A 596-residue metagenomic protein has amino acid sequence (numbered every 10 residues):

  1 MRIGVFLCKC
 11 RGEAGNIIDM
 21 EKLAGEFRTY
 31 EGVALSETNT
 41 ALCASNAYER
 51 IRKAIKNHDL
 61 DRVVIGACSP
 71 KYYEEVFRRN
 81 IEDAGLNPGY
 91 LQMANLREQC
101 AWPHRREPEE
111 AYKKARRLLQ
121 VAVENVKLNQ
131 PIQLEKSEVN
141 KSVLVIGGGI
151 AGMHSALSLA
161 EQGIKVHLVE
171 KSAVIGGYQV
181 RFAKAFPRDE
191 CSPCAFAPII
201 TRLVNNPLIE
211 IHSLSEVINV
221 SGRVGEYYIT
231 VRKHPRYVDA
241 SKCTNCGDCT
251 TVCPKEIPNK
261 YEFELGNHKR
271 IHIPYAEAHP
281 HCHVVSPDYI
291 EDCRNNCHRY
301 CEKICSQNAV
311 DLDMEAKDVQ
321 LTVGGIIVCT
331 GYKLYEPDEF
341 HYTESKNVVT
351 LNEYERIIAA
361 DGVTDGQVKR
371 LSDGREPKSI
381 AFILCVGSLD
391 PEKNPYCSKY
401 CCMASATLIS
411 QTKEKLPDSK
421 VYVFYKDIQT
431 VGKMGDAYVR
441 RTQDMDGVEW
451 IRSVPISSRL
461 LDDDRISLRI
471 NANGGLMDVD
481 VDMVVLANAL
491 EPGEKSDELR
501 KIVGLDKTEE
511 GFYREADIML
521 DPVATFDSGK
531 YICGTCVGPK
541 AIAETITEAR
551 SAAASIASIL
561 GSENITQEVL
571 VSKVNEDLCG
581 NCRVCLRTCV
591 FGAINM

Functional and structural regions predicted by a protein language model:
M1-M596: Residues forming the flavin
